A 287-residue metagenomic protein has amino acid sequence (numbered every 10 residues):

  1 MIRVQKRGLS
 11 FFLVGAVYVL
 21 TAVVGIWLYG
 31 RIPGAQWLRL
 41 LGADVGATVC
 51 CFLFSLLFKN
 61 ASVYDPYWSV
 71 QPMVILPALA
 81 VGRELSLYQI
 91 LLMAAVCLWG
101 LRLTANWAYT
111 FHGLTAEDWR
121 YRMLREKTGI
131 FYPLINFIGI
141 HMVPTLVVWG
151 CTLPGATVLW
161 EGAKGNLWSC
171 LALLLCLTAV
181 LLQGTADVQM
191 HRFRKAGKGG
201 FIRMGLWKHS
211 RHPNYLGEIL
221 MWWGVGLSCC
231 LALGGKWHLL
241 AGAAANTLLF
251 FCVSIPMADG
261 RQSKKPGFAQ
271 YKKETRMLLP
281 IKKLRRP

Functional and structural regions predicted by a protein language model:
M1-I2, C51, T128: Cytosolic juxtamembrane amphipathic/interface segments immediately preceding and feeding into a transmembrane helix
M1-V17: N-terminal membrane topogenic signal
S10, Y18-I32, L38, D44 (+3 more regions): Hydrophobic transmembrane alpha-helices
T48-F52, S69-P72: Non-catalytic, usually N-terminal nucleic-acid engagement modules in DNA/RNA processing proteins
S55-Y64: Membrane-helix interface "capping/anchor" motifs
V63-V74, E117-G139, G200-W207, M277: Juxtamembrane helix-capping/reentrant segments at transmembrane boundaries
A108-E117: Juxtamembrane interfacial secondary-structure elements that flank transmembrane helices in multi-pass membrane proteins
